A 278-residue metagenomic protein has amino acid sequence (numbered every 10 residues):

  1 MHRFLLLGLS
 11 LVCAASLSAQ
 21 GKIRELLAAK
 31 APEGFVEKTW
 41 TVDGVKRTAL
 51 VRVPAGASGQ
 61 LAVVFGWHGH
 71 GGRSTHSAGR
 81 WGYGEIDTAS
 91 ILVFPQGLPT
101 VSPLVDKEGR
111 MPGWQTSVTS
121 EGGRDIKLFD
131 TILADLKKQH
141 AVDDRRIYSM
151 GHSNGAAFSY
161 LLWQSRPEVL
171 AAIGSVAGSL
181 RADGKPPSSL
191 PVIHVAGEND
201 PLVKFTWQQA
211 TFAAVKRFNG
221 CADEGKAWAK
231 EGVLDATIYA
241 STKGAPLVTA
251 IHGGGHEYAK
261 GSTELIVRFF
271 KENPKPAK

Functional and structural regions predicted by a protein language model:
L6-A14: Bacterial N-terminal signal peptides
L17-V63, G71, T75-H76, W81 (+9 more regions): A domain-start/cap signature at the N-terminus of enzymes
Q96-I126: Cap/lid segment of the alpha/beta-hydrolase catalytic domain
G97, G174-R181, N199: Active-site nucleophile loop of the alpha/beta-hydrolase fold
K127-R145: Conserved acidic catalytic loop of the alpha/beta-hydrolase fold
H194-A196: Short beta-strand/loop motif that positions the catalytic acidic residue of the alpha/beta-hydrolase fold
N199-V203, H256-E257: Acidic catalytic loop of the alpha/beta-hydrolase fold
